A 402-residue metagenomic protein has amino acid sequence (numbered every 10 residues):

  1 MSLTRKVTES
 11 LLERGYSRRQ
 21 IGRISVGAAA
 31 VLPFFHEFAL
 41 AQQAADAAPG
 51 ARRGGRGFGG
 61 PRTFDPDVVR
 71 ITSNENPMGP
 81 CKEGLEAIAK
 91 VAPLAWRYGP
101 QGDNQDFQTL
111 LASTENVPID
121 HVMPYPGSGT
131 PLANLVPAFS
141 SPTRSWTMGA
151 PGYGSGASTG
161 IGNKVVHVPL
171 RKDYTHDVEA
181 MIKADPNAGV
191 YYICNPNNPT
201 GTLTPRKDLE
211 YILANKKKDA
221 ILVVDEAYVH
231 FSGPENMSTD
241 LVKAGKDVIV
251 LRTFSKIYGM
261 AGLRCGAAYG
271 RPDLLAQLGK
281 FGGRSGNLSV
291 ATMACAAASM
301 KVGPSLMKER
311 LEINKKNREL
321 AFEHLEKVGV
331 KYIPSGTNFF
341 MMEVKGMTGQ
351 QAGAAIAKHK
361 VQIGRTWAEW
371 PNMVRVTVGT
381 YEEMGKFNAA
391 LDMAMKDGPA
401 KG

Functional and structural regions predicted by a protein language model:
M1-Y16: N-terminal secretory signal peptides
Y16-F38: N-terminal export leaders
L40-G129, N134: N-terminal small-domain helix-loop-helix segment of the aminotransferase-like
A138-A157: Conserved PLP-anchoring active-site segment centered on the Schiff-base-forming lysine
V168-K172, N314-K315, H324-H359, V378: Conserved PLP-binding catalytic core of the aspartate aminotransferase-like
V178-P186, P199-L222, E226-I257: Active-site pre-lysine segment of PLP-dependent enzymes
D247-I333: PLP-dependent aminotransferase class I/II
A354-H359, W367-G402: PLP-dependent enzyme catalytic core of the Aspartate aminotransferase-like
